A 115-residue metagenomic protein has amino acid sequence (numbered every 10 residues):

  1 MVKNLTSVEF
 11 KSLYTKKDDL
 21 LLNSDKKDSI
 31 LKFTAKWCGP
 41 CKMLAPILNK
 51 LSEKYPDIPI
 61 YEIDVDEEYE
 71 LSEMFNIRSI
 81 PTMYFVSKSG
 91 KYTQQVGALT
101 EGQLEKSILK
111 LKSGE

Functional and structural regions predicted by a protein language model:
K3, P59-Y61, T93-Q95: Structural signal for short hydrophobic segments within the conserved structured cores of catalytic domains across
N4-D28: A short beta-strand-turn-helix
K11-S12, E68-E70, G102: Short loop/turn elements that flank and shape the SAM/SAH-binding pocket of Class I
K26-S29, F33-W37, S79: Short pre-active-site segment immediately N-terminal to redox-active cysteine/selenocysteine motifs in thiol-based
F33, A45-E70, I77: Thiol-based oxidoreductase modules, predominantly thioredoxin-like and allied folds used for disulfide exchange
W37-L44: Short, thiol/selenol-centered motifs that function as redox-active sites or metal-ligating centers
S79, Y84-E115: Non-catalytic, surface beta->alpha helical segment in thiol-disulfide oxidoreductase systems
